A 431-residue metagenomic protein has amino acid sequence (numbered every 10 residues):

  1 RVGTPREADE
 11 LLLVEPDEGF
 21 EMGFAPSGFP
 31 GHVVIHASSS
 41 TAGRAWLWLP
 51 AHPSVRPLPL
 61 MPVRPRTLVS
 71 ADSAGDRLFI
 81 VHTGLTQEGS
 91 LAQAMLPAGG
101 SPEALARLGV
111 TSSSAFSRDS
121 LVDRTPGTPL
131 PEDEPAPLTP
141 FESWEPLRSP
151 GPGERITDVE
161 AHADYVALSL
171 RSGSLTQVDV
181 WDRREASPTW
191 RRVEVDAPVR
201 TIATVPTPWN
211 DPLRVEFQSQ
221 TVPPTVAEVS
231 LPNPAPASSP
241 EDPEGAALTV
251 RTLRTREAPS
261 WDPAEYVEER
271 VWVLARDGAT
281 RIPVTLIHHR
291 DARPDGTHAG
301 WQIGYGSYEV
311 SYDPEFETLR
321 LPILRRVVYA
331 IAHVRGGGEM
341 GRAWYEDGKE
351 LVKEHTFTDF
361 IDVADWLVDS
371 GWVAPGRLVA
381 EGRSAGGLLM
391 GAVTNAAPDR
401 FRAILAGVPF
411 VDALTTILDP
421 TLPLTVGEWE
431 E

Functional and structural regions predicted by a protein language model:
R1-R325, V352, W366-D369, A392: Peripheral, non-catalytic segments that deliver or gate enzyme domains
H162, R325-R326, D347, R400: Structured helix-beta-strand junction loops
L319-R342: Active-site machinery of serine-nucleophile hydrolases
V334-E431: Active-site-proximal cap/loop segments of hydrolase catalytic domains
